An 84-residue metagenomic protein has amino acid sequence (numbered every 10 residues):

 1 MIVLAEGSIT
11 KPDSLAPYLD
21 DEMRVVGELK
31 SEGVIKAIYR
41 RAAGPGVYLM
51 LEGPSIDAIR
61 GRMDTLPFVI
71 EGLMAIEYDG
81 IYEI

Functional and structural regions predicted by a protein language model:
M1-I84: Conserved, structured core segments of small domains
